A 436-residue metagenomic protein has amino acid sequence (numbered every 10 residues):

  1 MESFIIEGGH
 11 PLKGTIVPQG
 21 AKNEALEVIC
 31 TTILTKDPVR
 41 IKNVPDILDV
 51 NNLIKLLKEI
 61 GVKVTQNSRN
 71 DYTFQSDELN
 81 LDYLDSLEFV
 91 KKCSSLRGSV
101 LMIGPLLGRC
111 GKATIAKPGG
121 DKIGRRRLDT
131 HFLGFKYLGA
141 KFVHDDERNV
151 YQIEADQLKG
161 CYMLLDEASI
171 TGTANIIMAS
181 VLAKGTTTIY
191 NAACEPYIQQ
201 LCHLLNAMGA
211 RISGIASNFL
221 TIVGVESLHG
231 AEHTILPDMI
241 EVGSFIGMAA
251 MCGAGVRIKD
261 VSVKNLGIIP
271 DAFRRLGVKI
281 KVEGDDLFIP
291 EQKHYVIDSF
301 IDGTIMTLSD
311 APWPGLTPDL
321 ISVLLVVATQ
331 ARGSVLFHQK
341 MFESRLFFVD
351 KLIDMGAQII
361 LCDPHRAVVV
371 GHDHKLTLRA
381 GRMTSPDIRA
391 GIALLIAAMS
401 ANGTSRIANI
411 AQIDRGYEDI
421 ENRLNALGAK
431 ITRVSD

Functional and structural regions predicted by a protein language model:
M1-D436: Short, structured segments at the rim of ligand-binding sites
